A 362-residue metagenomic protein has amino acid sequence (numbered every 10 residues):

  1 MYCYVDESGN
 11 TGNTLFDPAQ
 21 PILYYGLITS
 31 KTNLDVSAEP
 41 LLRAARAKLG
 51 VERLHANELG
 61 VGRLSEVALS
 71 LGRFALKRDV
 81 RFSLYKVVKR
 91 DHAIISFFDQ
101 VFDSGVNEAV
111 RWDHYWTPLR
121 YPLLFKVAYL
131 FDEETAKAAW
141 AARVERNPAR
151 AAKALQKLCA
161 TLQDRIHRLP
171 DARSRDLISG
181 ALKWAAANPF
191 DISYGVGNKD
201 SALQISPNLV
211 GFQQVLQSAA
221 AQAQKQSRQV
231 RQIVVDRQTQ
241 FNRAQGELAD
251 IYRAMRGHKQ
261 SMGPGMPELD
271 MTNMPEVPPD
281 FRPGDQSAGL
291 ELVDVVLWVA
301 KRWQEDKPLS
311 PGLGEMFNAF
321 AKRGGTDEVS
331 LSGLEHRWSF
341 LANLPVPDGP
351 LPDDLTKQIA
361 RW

Functional and structural regions predicted by a protein language model:
M1-W362: Phosphate-ester processing/binding pockets and catalytic centers
